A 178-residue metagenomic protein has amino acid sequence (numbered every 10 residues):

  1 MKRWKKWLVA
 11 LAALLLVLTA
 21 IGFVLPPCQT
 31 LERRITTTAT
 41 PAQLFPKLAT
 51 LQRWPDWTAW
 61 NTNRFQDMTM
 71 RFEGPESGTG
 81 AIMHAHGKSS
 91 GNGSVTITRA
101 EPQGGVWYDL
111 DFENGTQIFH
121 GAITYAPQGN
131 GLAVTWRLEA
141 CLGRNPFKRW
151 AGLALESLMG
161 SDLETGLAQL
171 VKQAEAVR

Functional and structural regions predicted by a protein language model:
K2-L15, F23-V24, H84-A133, E139: Hydrophobic-ligand binding "helix-grip"
K2-R71, P75: Hydrophobic ligand-binding cavity/cleft-lining segments
R3-W4, C28, D109-T165, L170-K172 (+1 more regions): Beta-strand/loop substructures that line and gate deep hydrophobic ligand-binding cavities in soluble
E32-R34, G80-I82, A122: Short, acidic/polar N-cap/turn motifs at the starts of alpha helices
T37, P41, K47, S90 (+1 more regions): Solvent-exposed, acidic/flexible segments
A49-D56, P102, A168-A176: Sec-exported extracytoplasmic/periplasmic mature domains
L51-E101, W107, K148: Extracytoplasmic/periplasmic/luminal assembly and interaction segments in envelope/secretory/respiratory proteins
